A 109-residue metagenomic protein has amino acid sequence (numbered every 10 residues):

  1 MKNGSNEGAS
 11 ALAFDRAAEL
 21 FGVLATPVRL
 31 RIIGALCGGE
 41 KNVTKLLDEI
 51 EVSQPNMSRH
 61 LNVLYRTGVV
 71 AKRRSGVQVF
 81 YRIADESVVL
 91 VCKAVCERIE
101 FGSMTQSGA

Functional and structural regions predicted by a protein language model:
M1-R16, S87-A109: Amphipathic alpha-helical dimerization/coiled-coil segments that flank or bridge DNA-binding/regulatory modules
G4-S5, T44, R74: Residue-level detector of intrinsically disordered/flexible regions characterized by low predicted structural confidence
A11-N56, V79-S87: N-terminal helix-turn-helix DNA-binding core of bacterial DNA-binding proteins
L30-I32, P55, H60-L61, R73-S75 (+1 more regions): Hydrophobic alpha-helical segments, especially transmembrane helices and their immediate juxtamembrane helical caps
E40-K41, Y65, C96: Residue-level detector of secondary-structure transition/capping positions
D48, R59, Y65-R66: Alpha-helical residues within the helix-turn-helix
Y65-S75, R82: Beta-hairpin "wing" of winged helix-turn-helix
